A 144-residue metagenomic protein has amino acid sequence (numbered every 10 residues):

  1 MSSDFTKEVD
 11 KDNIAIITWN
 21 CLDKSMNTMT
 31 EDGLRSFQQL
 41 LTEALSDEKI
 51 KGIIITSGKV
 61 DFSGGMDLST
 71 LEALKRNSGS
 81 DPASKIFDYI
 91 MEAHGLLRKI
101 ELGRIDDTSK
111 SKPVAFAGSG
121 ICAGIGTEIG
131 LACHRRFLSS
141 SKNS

Functional and structural regions predicted by a protein language model:
M1-T56: Conserved CoA-thioester-binding segment of acyl-CoA-metabolizing enzymes
L22, G58-V60, S141: Flexible loop residues that form catalytic and substrate-binding hotspots at small-molecule/glycan-binding clefts
T28, S63, I125: Residues that form or flank phosphate/diphosphate-binding pockets in enzymes that use nucleotide phosphates
L40-E43, Y89-K110: Catalytic-core regions built around general acid/base machinery
E48-K51, F87, K112: Short coil/turn segments at beta-strand junctions that form active-site/ligand-binding loops
S57-L96, C122: Glycine- (often His-adjacent) and acidic-residue-rich active-site loop that binds/positions the CoA thioester
K99-S144: Glycine-rich beta-to-alpha active-site loop
